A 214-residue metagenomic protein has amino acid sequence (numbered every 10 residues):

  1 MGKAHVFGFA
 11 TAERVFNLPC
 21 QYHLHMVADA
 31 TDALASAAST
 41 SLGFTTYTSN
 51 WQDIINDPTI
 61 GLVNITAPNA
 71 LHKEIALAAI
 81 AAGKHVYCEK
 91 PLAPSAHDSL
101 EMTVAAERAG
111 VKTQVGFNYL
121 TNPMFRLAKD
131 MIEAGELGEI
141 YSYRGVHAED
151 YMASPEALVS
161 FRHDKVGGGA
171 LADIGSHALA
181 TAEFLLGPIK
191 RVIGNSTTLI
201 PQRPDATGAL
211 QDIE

Functional and structural regions predicted by a protein language model:
M1-L42: N-terminal Rossmann-like dinucleotide-binding module
Y22-L24, I60, I140, I189: Core-facing hydrophobic residues within beta-strands of well-ordered domains
M26, T46, L62, S142: Short, Asp-centered acidic motifs that coordinate Mg2+ and/or phosphate in catalytic or ligand-binding sites
F44-W51: Conserved SAM-binding strand-loop segment of SAM-dependent methyltransferases
T48, Y87, K112-Q114, R144 (+1 more regions): Structural detector of well-ordered beta-strand residues that form the stable sheet scaffold of enzyme domains
G61-L62, P68-L120, G135: Beta-strand-loop-alpha-helix segment that lines the small-molecule cofactor/substrate pocket of alpha/beta enzymes
Y119-E214: Predominantly a Rossmann-like dinucleotide-binding segment in NAD(P)-dependent oxidoreductases
